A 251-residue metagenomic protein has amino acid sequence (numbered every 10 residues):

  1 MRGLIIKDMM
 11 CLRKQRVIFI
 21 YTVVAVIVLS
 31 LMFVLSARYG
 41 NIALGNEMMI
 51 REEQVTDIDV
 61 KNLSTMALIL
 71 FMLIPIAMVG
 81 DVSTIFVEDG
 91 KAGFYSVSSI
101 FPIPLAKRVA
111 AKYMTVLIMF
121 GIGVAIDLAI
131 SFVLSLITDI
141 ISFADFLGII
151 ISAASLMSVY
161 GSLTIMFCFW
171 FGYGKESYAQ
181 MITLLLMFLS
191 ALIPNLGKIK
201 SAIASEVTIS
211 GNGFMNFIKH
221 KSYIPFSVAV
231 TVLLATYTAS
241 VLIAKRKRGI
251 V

Functional and structural regions predicted by a protein language model:
M1-A92, A110-V251: Hydrophobic alpha-helical transmembrane segments of membrane proteins
Y95-S96: Membrane helical hairpin/interfacial module
S99-L105: Short helix-to-coil transition segments within interhelical loops that connect adjacent transmembrane helices
